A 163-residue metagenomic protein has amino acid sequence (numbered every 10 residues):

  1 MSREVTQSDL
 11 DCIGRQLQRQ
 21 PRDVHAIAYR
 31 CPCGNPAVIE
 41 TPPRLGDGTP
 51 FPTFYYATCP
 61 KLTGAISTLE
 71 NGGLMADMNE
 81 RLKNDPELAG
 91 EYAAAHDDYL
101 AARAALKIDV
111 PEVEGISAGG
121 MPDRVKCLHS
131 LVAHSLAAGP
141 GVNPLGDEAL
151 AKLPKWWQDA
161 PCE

Functional and structural regions predicted by a protein language model:
M1-E163: Preference for intrinsically disordered or flexible, low-complexity segments and adjacent hinge/connector residues
